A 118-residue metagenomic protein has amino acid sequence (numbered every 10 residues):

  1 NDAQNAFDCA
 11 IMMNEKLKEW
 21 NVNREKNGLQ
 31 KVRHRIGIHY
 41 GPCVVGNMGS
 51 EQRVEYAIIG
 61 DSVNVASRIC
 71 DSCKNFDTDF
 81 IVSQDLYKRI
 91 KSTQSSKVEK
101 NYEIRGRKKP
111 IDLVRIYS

Functional and structural regions predicted by a protein language model:
N1, P42-G49: Active-site loop/short helix in cyclic nucleotide turnover domains
N1-I36, Y40, D61-S72, S95: Alpha-helical scaffold within the catalytic cores of cyclic-nucleotide enzymes
K26-Q30, I36, G46, A57-I58 (+1 more regions): Replace "in large, NTP-powered and nucleic-acid-processing enzymes" with "in large, NTP-powered factors and other
C43, A66, S72-S118: Cytosolic regulatory/linker segments at or just downstream of nucleotide-handling modules in signal-transduction
